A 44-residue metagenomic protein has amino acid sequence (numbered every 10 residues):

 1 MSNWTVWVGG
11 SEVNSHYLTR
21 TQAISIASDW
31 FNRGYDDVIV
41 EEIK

Functional and structural regions predicted by a protein language model:
M1, Q22-I24: Intrinsically disordered, low-complexity regions enriched in Ser/Pro/Gly/Gln/His and often acidic
M1-V13, R33-E42: Short aromatic-glycine-(Arg/Gly/Cys) micro-motifs in beta-strand/loop hairpins
S11, S15-Y17, T21, S28-F31: Catalytic phosphate/metal-binding cores of nucleic-acid and nucleotide-processing enzymes, i.e., regions that mediate
S25-A27, V40, K44: Residues marking helix boundaries in flexible regions
